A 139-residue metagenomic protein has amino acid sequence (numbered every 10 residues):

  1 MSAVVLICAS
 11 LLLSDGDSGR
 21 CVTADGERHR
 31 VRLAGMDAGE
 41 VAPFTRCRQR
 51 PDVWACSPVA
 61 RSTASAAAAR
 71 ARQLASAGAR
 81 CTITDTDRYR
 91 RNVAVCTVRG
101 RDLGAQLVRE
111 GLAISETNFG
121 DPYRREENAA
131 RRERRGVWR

Functional and structural regions predicted by a protein language model:
M1-R139: Small beta-barrel nucleic-acid-binding modules, primarily SNase/OB-fold domains and secondarily Tudor-like barrels
